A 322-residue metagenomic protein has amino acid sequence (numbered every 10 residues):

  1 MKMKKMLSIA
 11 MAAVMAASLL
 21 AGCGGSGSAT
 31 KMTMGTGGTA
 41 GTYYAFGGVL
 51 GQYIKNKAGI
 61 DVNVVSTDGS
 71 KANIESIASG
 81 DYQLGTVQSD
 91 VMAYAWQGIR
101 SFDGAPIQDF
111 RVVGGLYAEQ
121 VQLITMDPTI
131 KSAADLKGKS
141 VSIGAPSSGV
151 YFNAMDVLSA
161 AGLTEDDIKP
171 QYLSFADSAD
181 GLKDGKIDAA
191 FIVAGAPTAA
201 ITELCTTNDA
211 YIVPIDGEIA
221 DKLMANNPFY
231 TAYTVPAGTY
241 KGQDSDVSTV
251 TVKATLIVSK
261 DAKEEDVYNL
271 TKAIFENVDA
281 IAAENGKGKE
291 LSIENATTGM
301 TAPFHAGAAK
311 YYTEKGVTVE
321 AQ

Functional and structural regions predicted by a protein language model:
M1-M32, A321-Q322: Short, low-complexity disordered leader/linker segments with a strong preference for bacterial N-terminal type II
A29, G59, G69-A72, S79 (+6 more regions): Extracytoplasmic
K31-K57, D61-V62, A118-D184, T298 (+2 more regions): Bilobed "Venus flytrap"/periplasmic-binding protein-like clamshell domains and structurally analogous long
T39, S89-M92, A118, D127-T129 (+4 more regions): Solvent-exposed coil/turn segments that connect beta secondary-structure elements in extracytoplasmic/periplasmic
F46, N56, D177, D184 (+3 more regions): An extracytoplasmic/periplasmic, membrane-proximal ligand-sensing/linker region
G47-Q52, V65-G104, L123-K131, A176-G181 (+2 more regions): Pocket-flanking alpha-helical
S89-V91, Q97-S101, Q108, E165-L256 (+1 more regions): Pocket-lining segment of extracytoplasmic ligand-binding domains
S140-D156, F229-M300: Ligand-binding clefts/hinges and TM-proximal coupling segments of bilobed small-molecule sensing domains
